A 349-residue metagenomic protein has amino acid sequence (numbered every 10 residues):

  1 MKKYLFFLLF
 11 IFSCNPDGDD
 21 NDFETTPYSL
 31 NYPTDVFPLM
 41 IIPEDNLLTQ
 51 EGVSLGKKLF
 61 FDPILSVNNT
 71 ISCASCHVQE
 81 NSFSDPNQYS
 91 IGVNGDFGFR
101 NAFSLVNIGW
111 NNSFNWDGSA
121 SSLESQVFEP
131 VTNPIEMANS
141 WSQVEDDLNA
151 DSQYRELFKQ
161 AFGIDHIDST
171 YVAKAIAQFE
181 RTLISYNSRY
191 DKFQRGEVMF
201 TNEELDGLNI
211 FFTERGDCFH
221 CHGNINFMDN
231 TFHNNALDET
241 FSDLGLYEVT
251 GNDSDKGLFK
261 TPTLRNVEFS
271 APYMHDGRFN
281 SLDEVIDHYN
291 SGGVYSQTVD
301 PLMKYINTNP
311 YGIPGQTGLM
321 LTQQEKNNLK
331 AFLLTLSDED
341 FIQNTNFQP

Functional and structural regions predicted by a protein language model:
Y4-F12: Sec-dependent N-terminal signal peptides
C14-P349: Periplasmic c-type cytochrome electron-transfer domains
